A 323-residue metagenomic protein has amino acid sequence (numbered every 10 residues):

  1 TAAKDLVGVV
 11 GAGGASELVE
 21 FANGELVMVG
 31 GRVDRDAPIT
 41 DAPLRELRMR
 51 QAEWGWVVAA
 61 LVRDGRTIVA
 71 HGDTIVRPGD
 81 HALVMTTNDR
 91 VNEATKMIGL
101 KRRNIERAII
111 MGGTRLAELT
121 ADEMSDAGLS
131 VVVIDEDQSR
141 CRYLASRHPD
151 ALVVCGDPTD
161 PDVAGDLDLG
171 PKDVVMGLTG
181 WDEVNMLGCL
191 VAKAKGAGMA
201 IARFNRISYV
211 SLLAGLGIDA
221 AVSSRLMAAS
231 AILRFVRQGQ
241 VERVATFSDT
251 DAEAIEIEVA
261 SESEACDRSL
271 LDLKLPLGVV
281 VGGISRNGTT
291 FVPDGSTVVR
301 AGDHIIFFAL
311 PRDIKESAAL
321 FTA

Functional and structural regions predicted by a protein language model:
T1-A323: Cytosolic regulatory regions of ion transport systems
